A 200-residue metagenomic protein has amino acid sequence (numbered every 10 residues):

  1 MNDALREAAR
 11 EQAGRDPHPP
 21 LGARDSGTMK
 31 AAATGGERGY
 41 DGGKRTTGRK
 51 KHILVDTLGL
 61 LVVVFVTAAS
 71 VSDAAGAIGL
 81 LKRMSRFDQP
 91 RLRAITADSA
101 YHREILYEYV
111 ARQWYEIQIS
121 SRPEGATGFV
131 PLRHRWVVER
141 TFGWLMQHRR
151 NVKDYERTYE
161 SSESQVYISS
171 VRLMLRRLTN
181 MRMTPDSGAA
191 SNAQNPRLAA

Functional and structural regions predicted by a protein language model:
M1-A200: Short alpha-helical elements
